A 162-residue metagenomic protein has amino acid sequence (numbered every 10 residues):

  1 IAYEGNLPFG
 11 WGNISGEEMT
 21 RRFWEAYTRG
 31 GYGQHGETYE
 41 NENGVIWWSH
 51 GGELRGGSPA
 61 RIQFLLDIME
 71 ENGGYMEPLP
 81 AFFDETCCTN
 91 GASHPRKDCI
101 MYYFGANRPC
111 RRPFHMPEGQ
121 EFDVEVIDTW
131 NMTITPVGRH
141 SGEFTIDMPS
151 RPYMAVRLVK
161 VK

Functional and structural regions predicted by a protein language model:
I1-P8: Glycoside hydrolase catalytic-domain groove-lining segments
P8-G10, E17-G138, D147-K162: Aromatic- and carboxylate-lined catalytic core of secreted/periplasmic carbohydrate-active enzymes
G142-F144: Short strand-edge motifs at loop-to-beta-strand transitions and within beta-strands of extracellular beta-rich domains
